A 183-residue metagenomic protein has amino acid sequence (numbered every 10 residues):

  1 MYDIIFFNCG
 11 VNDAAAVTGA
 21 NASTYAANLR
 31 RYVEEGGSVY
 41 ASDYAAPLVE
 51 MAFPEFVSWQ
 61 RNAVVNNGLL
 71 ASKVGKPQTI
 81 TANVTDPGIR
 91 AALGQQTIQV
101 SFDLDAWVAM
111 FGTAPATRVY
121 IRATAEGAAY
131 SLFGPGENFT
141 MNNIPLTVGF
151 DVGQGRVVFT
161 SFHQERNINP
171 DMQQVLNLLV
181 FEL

Functional and structural regions predicted by a protein language model:
M1-V57, Q154: Helical hinge/lid and interdomain linker segments adjacent to catalytic or ligand-binding clefts that mediate domain
A26-R30, V108, T147, L176: Short amphipathic alpha-helical segments and helix-helix/interface helices
V33, S72-K76, L183: Cysteine-dependent hydrolase recognition
A52, N169-M172: A short, polar/proline- and glycine-enriched secondary-structure boundary/capping micro-motif
F56-A71: Acidic, Ser/Thr-rich peripheral helices and adjacent loops at domain boundaries
A71-P170: Catalytic beta-strand/loop cores that center a nucleophilic Ser/Cys/Thr and support acyl-enzyme chemistry
L176-L183: Short, hydrophobic alpha-helical segments
